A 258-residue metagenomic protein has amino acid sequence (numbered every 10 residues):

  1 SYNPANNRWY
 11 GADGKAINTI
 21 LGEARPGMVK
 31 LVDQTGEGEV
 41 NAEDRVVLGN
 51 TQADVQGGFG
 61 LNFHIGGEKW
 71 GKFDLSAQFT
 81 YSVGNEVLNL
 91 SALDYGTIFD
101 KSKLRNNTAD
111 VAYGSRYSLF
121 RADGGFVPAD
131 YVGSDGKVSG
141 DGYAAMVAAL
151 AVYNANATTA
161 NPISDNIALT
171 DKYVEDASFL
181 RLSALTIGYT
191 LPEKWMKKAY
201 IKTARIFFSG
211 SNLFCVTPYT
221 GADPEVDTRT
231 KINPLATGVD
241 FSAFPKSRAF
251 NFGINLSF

Functional and structural regions predicted by a protein language model:
S1-F258: Outer/extracellular conduits and scaffolds centered on Gram-negative outer-membrane beta-barrels
